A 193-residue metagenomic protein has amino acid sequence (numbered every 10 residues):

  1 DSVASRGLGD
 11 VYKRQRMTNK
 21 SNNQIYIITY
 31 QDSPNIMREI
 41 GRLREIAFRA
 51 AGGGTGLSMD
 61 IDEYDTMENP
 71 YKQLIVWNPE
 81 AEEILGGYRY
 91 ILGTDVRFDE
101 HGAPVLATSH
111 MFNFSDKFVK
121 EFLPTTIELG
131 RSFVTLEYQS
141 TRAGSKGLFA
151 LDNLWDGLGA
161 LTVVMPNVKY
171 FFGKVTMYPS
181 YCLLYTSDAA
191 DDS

Functional and structural regions predicted by a protein language model:
D1-Y12, Y185-D192: Single conserved hydrophobic/aromatic residue that forms the stacking wall/gate of nucleotide- or nucleobase-binding
Y12, I75, R89, F133 (+1 more regions): Residues embedded in well-ordered beta-strands within globular domains across many folds
K13-T18, T125-E128: Active-site-adjacent bridging/hinge elements
M17-D62, K72-A81, L85-G86: Short amphipathic alpha-helix that is part of the acyltransferase structural core
G53-I61, M67-Y71, G102-K117: Short acidic (Asp/Glu) patches
E68-K72, E80-L85, F122-P124, E128 (+1 more regions): Short, well-ordered loop/turn elements at secondary-structure boundaries
E80-G102: Carboxylate/His-rich catalytic cores and anion/metal-binding grooves
D95-S187, S193: Acyl-donor binding region in acyl/amide transferases
